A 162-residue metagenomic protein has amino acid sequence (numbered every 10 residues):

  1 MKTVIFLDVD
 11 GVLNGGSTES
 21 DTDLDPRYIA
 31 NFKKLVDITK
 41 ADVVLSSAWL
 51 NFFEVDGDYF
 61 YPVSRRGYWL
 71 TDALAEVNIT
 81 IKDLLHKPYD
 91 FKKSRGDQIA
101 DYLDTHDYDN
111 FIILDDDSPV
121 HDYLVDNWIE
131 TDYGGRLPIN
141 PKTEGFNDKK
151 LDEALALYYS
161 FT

Functional and structural regions predicted by a protein language model:
M1-T3, Y108-D109: A generic hydrophobic-helix recognition signal that picks specific residues within alpha-helical hydrophobic
T3-D90: Alpha-helical substrate-recognition element adjacent to the catalytic core
L70-T162: C-terminal cap/substrate-recognition subdomain and adjoining C-terminal extension of metal-dependent phosphatase-like
